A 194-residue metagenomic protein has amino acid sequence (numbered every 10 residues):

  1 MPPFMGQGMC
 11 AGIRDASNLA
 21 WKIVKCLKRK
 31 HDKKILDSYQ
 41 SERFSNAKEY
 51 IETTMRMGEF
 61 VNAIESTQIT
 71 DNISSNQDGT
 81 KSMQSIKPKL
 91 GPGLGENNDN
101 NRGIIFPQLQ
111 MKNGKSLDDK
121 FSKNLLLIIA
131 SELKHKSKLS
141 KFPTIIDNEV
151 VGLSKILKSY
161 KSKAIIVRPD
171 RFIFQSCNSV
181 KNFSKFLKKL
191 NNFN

Functional and structural regions predicted by a protein language model:
M1-L36: Active-site-proximal cofactor/substrate-binding loop regions of enzyme domains
K25-N194: Helical substrate-recognition/capping region of FAD-dependent monooxygenase/halogenase enzymes
